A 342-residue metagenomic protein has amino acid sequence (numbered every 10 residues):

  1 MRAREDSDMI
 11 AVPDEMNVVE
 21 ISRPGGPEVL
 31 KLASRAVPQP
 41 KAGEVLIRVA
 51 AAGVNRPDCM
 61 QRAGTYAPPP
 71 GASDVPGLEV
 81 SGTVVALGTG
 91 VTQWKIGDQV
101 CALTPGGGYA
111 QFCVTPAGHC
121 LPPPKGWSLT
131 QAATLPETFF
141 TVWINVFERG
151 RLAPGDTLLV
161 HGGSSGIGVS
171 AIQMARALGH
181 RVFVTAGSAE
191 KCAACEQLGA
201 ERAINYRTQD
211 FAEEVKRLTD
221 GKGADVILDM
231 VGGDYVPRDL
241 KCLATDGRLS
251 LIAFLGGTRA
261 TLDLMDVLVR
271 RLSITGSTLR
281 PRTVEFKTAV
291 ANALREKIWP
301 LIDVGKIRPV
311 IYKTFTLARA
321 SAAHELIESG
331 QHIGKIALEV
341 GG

Functional and structural regions predicted by a protein language model:
E5-M16, W299, V304-K313, S321-G342: C-terminal capping/lid region of NAD(P)-dependent oxidoreductase domains
A36-V54, T65-G107: Glycine-rich beta-strand-centered segment in the early N-terminal region that forms part of a ligand/cofactor-binding
K95, K125-S128, R151-T157, G221-K222: Short helix-loop-beta connector
T104-A117: A structural motif shared across PLP-dependent enzymes of the aminotransferase-like
G108-Q111, A186-A194, F211, R259-L264: Short, glycine/polar-rich helix-capping loops at beta-to-alpha or helix-loop-helix junctions that flank or form
A133-Q209: Mid-domain Rossmann-like dinucleotide-binding core that forms the NAD(H)/NADP(H) cofactor-binding site
L178, D234-I307, H332, E339-G342: Glycine-rich phosphate-binding loop and adjacent beta-alpha segment of Rossmann(oid) nucleotide-cofactor-binding
F211-G221: Short amphipathic alpha-helix with an adjacent loop that forms part of the alpha/beta core around
